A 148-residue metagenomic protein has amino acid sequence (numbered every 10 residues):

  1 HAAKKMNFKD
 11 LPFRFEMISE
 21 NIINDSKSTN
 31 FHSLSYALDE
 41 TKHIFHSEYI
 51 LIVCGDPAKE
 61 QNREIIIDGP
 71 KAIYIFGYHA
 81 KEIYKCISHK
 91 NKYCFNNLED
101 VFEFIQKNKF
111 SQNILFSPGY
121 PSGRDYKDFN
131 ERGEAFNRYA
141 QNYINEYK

Functional and structural regions predicted by a protein language model:
H1-K71: Nucleotide phosphate-binding/pyrophosphate-handling subdomain across enzymes that bind or process nucleotide phosphates
M6, D10, S28-S33, Y78 (+5 more regions): Conserved active-site and cofactor/substrate-binding residues in soluble primary-metabolism enzymes
T29, D56-A58, H79, L115-G123: Short glycine-rich anion-binding loops that position phosphate/pyrophosphate groups of nucleotides and phosphorylated
L38, K42-F45, F102-K107, S111 (+1 more regions): Phosphate-binding loop of NTP-binding sites
L51-V53, I75, F116: Structural beta-sheet core signal
P57-N113, K148: C-terminal helical cap/extension that packs against the catalytic core of soluble nucleotide-cofactor enzymes
P118-E146: Glycine/aspartate-rich loop-and-adjacent alpha/beta segment that forms the canonical ThDP
